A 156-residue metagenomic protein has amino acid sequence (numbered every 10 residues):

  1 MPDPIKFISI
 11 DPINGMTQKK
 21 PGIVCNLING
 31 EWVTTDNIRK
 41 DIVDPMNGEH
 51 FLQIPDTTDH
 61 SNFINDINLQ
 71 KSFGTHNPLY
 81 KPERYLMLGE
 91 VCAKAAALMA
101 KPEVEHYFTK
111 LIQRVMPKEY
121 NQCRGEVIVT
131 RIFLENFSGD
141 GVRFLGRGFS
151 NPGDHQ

Functional and structural regions predicted by a protein language model:
M1-I54, E90, K94, I128 (+1 more regions): Terminal low-complexity tails and localization/encapsulation signals of metabolic enzymes
E49-D154: Glycine-rich loop-to-alpha-helix module at the N-terminal edge of alpha/beta enzyme cores
